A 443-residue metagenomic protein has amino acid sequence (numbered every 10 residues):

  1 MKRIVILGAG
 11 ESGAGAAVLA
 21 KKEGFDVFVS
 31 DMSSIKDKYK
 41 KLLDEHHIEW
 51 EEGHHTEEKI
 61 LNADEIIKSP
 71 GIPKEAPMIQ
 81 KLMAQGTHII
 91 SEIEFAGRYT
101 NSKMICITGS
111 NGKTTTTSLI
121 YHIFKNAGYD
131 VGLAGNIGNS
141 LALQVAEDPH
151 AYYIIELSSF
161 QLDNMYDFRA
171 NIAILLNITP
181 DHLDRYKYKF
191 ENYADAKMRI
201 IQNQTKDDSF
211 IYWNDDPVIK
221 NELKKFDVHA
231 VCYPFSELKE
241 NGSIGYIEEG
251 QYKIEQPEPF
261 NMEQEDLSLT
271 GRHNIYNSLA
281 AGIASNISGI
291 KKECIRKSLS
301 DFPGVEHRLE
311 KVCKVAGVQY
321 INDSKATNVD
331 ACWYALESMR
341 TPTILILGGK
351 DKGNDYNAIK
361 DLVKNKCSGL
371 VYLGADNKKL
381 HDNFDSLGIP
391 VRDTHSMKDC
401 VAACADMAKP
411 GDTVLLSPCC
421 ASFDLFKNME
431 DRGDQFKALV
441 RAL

Functional and structural regions predicted by a protein language model:
M1-S91, F95, T270, D382 (+1 more regions): N-terminal leader/targeting and accessory segments in enzymes
K2, K21-K22, E57-L61, P70-N214 (+3 more regions): Phosphate-binding loop of NTP-binding sites
R3, G13-E23, D130, M262-C367: Nucleotide phosphate-binding/pyrophosphate-handling subdomain across enzymes that bind or process nucleotide phosphates
G10, S33-I35, I137, D216 (+1 more regions): Residues in the short beta-alpha loop(s) of Rossmann-like NAD(P)-binding domains
A20, I66, I107, N136 (+11 more regions): Residue-level signal for inorganic ion chemistry
D26-M32, F210-N214, I346-L347, K366-A375: Short internal beta-strands
Y39-D44, N357-D412: C-terminal helical cap/extension that packs against the catalytic core of soluble nucleotide-cofactor enzymes
E51-H54, I90-E94, D227-Y246, S298-S300 (+2 more regions): Beta-strand->loop->alpha-helix junctions that form or flank phosphate-binding loops in nucleotide-handling enzymes
